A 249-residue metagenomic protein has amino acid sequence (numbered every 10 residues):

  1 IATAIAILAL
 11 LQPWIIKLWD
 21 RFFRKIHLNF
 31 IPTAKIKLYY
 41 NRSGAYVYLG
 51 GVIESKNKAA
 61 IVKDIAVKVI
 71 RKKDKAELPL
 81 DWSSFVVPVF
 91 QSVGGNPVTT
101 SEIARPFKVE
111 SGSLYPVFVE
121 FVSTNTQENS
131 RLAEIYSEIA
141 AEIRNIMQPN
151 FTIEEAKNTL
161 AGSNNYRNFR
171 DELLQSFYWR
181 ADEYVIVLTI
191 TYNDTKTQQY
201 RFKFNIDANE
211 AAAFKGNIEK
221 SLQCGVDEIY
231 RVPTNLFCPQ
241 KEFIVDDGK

Functional and structural regions predicted by a protein language model:
I1-K25: Membrane-embedded hydrophobic alpha-helical segments
K17-S43: Low-complexity, acidic Ser/Thr/Pro/Gly-rich terminal tails and inter-domain linkers that flank the onset of structured
G44-G50, E183-V185: Short, solvent-exposed loop/turn segments enriched in Ser/Thr/Gly
E54-A59, T195: Short solvent-exposed strand-capping/beta-turn motif centered on an Asx-Ser/Thr pair
A59-K68, L78-S83: Short, hydrophobic/aromatic beta-strand segments
V86-L173: Extended, solvent-exposed segments with strong compositional bias
A156-N168, L174-E183, V187, T195-K249: Acidic, serine/threonine- and proline-rich intrinsically disordered appendage/tail regions
